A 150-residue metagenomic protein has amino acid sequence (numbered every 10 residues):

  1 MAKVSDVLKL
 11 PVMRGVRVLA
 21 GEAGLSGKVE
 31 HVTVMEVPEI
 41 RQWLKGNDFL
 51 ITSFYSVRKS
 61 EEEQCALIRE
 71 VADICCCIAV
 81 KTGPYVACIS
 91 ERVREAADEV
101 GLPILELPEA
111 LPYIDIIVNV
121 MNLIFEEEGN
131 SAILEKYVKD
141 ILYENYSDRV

Functional and structural regions predicted by a protein language model:
M1-V150: Alpha-helical/coil-rich non-catalytic "connector" segments in signaling and regulatory proteins
